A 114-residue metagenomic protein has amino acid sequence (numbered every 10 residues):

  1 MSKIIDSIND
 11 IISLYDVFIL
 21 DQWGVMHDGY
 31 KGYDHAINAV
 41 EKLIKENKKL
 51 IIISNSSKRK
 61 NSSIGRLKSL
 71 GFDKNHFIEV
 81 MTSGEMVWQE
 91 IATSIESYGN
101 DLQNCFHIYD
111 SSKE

Functional and structural regions predicted by a protein language model:
M1-E114: HAD-like aspartate-dependent phosphatase fold
